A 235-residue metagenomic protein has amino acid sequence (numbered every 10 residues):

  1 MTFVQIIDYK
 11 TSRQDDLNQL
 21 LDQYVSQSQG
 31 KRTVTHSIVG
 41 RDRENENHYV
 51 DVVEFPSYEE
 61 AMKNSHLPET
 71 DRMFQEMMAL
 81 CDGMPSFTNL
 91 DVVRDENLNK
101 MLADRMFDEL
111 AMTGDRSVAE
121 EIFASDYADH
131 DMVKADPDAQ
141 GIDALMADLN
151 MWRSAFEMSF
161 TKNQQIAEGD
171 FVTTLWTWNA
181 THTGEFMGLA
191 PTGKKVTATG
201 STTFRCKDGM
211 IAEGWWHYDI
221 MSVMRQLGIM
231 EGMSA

Functional and structural regions predicted by a protein language model:
M1-T70, Q75-E109, E121-I122, A128 (+2 more regions): Short S/T/G/P-rich N-terminal loop/turn motif that feeds into the first structured element of a domain
Q14, V25-S26, H48, T88 (+1 more regions): C-terminal and inter-domain tail/linker signature
